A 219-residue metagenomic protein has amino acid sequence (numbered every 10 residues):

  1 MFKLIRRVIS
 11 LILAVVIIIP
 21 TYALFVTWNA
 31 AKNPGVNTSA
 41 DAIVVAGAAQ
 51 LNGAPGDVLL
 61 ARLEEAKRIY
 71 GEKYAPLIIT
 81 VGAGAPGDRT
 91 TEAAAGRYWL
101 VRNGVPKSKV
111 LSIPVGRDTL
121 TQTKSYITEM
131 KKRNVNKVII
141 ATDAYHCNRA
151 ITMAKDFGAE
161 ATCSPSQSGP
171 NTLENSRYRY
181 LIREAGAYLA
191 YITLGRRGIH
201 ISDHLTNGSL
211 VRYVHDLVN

Functional and structural regions predicted by a protein language model:
F2-G35: N-terminal type II signal-anchor transmembrane helix that functions as the membrane-insertion/stop-transfer segment
L13-A14, I69, E129, A190: Enrichment for repetitive, rod-forming helical segments
L24-I182: A structural signal for short, hydrophobic/glycine-enriched beta-strand patches
P86-E92, C147, E184-I192, N207-V214: A general structural signal for short secondary-structure boundary/capping elements
R177-H204: A transmembrane-helix-recognition feature enriched in membrane-embedded lipid enzymes and envelope glyco-/phospholipid
I199-N219: Short linear elements at protein peripheries
